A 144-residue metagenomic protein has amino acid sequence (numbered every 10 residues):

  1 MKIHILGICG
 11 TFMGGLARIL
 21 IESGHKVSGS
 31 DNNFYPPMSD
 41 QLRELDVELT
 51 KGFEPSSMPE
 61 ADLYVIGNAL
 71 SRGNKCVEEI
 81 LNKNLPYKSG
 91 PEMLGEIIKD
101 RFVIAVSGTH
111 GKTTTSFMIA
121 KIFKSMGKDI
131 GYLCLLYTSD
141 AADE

Functional and structural regions predicted by a protein language model:
M1-M93: N-terminal leader/targeting and accessory segments in enzymes
I19, R43, S57, N68 (+1 more regions): Phosphate-binding loop of NTP-binding sites
D143-E144: Disulfide-stabilized cysteine-rich extracellular repeat microdomains
